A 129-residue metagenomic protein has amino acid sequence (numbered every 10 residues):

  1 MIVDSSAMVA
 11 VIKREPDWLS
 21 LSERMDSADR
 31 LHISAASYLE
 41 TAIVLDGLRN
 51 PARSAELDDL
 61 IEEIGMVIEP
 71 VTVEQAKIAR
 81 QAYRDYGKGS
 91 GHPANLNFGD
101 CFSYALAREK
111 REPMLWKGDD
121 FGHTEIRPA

Functional and structural regions predicted by a protein language model:
M1-I33, D46-I61: Short, well-structured N-terminal submotif of metal-dependent ribonuclease cores
M8-V9, Y38, F121-G122: A generic structural signal for short hydrophobic patches within well-formed alpha-helices
V67-P113: Active-site neighborhoods of divalent-metal-dependent phosphate/nucleic-acid chemistry enzymes
Y104-A129: Acidic, PIN/NYN-like endoribonuclease modules and their adjacent C-terminal/linker elements
